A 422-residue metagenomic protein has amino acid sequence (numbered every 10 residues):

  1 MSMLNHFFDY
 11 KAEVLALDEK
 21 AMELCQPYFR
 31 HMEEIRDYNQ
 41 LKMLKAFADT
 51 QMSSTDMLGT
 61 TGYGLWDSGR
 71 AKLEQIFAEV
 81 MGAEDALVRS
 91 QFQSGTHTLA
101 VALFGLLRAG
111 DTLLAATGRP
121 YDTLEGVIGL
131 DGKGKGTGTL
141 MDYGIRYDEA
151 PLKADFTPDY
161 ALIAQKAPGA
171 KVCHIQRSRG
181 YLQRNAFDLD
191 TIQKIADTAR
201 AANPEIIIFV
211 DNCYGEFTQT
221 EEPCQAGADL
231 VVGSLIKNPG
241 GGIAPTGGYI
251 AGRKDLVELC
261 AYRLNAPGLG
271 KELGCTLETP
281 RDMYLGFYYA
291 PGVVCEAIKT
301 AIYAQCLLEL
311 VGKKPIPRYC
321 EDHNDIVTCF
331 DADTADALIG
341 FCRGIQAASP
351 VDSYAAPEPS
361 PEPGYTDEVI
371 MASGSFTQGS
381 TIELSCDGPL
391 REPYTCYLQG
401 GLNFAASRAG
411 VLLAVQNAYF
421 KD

Functional and structural regions predicted by a protein language model:
S2-D9, A100, L107, T112 (+2 more regions): Phosphate-/polyanion-interacting regions in eukaryotic proteins
L4-Q26, E33, K42-D49, S53-D56 (+9 more regions): Conserved PLP-enzyme active-site core in the AAT-like
T60, L87-S90, I326-D331: Short glycine-rich or small-residue beta-strand-to-loop segments that form or flank ligand, phosphate, metal/Fe-S
Y63-G69: N-terminal small-domain helix-loop-helix segment of the aminotransferase-like
A71, F77-G82, S90-Q91: Extended, compositionally biased flexible segments
E309-K421: Conserved C-terminal alpha-helix-loop-beta "cap" of PLP-dependent enzymes that closes/shapes the active-site mouth
